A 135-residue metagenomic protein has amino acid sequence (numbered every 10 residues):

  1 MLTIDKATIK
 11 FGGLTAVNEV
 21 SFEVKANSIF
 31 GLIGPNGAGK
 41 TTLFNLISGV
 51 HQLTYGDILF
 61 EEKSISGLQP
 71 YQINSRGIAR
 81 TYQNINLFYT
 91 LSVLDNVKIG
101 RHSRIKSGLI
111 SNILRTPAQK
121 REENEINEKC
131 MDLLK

Functional and structural regions predicted by a protein language model:
K6, T54-D57, G67: Conserved coupling/switch loops of ABC nucleotide-binding domains, chiefly the family-specific signature
F30-P35: The feature captures the beta-strand-to-loop junction immediately N-terminal to the Walker
S48: Helix-to-loop junction immediately C-terminal to a conserved catalytic motif
G56-S64, S75-R76, L134: Conserved ABC transporter NBD signature motif
N84, L91-S103, L109-I113: Q-loop/switch helix immediately C-terminal to the Walker
L109-K135: Conserved ABC ATPase "signature" region
